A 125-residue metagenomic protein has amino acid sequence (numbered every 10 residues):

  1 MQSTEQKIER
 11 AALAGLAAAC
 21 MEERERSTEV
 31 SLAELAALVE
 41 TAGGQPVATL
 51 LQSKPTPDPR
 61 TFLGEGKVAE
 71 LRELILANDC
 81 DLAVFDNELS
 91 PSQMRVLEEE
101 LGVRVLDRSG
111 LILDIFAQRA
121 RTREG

Functional and structural regions predicted by a protein language model:
M1-D114: N-terminal accessory targeting/assembly segments
G110-G125: Short alpha-helix plus adjacent loop in nuclease-associated cores
